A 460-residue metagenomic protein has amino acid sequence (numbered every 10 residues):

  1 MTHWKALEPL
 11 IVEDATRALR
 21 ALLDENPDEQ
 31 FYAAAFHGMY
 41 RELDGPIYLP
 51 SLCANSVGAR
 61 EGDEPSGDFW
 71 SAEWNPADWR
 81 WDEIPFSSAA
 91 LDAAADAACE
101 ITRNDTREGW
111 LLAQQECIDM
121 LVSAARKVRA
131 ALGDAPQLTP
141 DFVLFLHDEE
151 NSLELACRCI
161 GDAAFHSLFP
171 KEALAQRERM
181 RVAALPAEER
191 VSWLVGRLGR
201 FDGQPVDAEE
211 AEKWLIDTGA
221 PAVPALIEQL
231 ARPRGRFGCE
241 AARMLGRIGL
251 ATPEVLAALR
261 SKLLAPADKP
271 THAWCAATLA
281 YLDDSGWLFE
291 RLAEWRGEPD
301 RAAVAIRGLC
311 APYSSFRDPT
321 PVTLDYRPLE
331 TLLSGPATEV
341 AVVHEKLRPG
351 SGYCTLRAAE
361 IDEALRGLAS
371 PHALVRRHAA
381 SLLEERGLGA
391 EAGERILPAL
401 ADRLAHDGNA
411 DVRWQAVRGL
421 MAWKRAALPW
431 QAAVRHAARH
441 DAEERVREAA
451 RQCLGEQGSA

Functional and structural regions predicted by a protein language model:
M1-E29: Short N-terminal edge-element motif at the start of the domain
I11, L121-R126: Extended, Lys/Arg-enriched charged tracts that mediate electrostatic binding to polyanionic substrates
E25-D63: N-terminal interaction modules that seed assembly of large macromolecular complexes
V57-M120, A130: Polybasic, proline/glycine-rich intrinsically disordered low-complexity segments
G133-V206, E210-D217, P221: Glycine-rich, aromatic-bearing surface loops/beta-hairpins
R181-V182, P205-A220, E228, R236-A251 (+6 more regions): Structural detector for internal amphipathic alpha-helices that build alpha-solenoid repeat scaffolds
E188-V195, A220-Q229, A251-L263, D284-W295 (+5 more regions): Amphipathic alpha-helical scaffolding segments comprising HEAT/armadillo-like alpha-solenoid repeats
L198-Q204, L230-R236, S261-P270, E294-R301 (+4 more regions): Short coil turns that connect the paired helices of HEAT/ARM alpha-solenoid repeats
